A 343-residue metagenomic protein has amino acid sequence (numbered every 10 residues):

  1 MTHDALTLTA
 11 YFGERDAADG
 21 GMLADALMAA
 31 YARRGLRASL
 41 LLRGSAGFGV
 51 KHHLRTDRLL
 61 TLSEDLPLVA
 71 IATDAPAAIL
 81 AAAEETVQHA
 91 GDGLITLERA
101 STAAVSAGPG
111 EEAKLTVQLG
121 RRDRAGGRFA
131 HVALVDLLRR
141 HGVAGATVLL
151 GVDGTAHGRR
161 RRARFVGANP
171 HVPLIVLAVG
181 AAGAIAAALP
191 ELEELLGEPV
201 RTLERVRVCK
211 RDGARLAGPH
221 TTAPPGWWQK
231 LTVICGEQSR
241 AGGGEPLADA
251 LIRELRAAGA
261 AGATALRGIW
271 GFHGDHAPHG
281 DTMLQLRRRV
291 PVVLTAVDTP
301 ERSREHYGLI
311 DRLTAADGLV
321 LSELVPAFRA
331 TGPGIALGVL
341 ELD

Functional and structural regions predicted by a protein language model:
M1-D343: Positively charged, small/polar-rich N-terminal and surface patches that mediate targeting and assembly and bind
